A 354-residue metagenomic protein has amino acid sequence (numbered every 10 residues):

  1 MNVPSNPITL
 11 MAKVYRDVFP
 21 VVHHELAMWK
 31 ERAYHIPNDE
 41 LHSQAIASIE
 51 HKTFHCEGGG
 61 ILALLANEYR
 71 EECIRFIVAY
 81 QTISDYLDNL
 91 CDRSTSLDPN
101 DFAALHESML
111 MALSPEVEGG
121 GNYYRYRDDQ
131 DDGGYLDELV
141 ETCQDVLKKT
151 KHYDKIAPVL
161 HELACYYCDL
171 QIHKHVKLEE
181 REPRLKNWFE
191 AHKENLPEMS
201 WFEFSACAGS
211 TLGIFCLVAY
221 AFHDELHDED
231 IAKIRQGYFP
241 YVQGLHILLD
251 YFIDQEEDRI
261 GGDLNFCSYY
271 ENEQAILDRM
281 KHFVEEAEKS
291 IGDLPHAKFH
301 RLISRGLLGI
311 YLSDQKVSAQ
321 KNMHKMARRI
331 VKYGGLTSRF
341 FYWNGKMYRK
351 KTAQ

Functional and structural regions predicted by a protein language model:
M1-M11: Extreme N-terminal leader/anchor segments
V18-G59, C73-I74, L105-E256, Y311-K316: All-alpha helical catalytic cores of prenyl diphosphate-utilizing isoprenoid enzymes
G58-G60, F76-D85: Non-membrane alpha-helical segments in proteins
G59-E71: Post-signal peptide N-terminal segment of secreted/secretory-pathway proteins
L64, S84-Y123: Aspartate-rich (DDxxD/NDxxD/DxxxD) Mg2+/diphosphate-binding motifs and their adjoining helix-loop segments
Y80-S94, H246-E256: Acidic (Asp/Glu-rich) catalytic motifs at the cytosolic membrane interface
D230-R305: Active-site/pore-lining binding-face segments in mid-to-C-terminal subdomains
L294, G306-Q354: Acidic, carboxylate-rich catalytic segments that either coordinate divalent cations
